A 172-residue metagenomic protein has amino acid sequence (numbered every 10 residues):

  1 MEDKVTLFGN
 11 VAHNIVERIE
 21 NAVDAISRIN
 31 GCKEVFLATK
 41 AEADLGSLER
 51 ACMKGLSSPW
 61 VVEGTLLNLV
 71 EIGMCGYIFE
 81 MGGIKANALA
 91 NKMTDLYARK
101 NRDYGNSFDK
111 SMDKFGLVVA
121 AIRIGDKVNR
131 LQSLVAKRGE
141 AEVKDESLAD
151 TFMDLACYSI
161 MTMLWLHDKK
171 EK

Functional and structural regions predicted by a protein language model:
M1-K172: Intrinsically disordered, low-complexity regulatory regions that flank transcription factor DNA-binding cores
